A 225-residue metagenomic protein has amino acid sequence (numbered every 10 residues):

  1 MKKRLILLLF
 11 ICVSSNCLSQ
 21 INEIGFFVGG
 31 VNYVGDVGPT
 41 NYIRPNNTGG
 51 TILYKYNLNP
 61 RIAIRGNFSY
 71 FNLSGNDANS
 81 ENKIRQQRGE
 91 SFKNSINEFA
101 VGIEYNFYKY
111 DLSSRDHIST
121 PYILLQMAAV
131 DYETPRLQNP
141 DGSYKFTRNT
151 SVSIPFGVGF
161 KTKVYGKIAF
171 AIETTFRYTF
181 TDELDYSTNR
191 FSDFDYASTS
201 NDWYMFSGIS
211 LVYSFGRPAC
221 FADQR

Functional and structural regions predicted by a protein language model:
C17-N57, T134, V212-P218: Short glycine/proline- and aromatic-enriched beta-strand/turn motifs that initiate or cap beta-hairpins
S19-I21, P60-R61, K109-T120, V164-K167 (+1 more regions): Short loop/turn motifs that connect adjacent beta-strands in outer-membrane beta-barrel proteins
Q20, R44-T48, S95-F99, S119 (+2 more regions): Residues that define the transmembrane beta-barrel architecture of outer-membrane proteins
F26, I52-Y56, V101-Y105, L125-A129 (+3 more regions): Residues on the lipid-exposed face of transmembrane beta-strands in outer-membrane beta-barrel proteins
V34-T40, I84-K93, D141-F146, F194-A197: Extracellular loop and loop/strand-boundary signature of outer-membrane beta-barrel proteins
D36-N41, D77-K83, S114-H117, T134-D141 (+2 more regions): Outer-membrane beta-barrel translocator domains and adjoining extracellular loop/strand segments of Gram-negative
I62-Q138, F215: Gram-negative (and chloroplast) outer-membrane scaffold detector with strong preference for beta-barrel transmembrane
A78, V164-R225: Predominantly the C-terminal beta-signal and adjacent terminal strand-loop region of outer-membrane beta-barrel
